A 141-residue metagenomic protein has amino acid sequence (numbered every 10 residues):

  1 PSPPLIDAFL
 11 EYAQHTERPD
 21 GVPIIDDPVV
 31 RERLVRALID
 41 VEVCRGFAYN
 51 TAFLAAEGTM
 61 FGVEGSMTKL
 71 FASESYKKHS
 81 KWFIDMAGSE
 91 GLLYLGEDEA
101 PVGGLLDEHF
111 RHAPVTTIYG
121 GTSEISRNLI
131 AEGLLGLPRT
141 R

Functional and structural regions predicted by a protein language model:
P1-R141: Alpha-helical interface subdomain recognition
